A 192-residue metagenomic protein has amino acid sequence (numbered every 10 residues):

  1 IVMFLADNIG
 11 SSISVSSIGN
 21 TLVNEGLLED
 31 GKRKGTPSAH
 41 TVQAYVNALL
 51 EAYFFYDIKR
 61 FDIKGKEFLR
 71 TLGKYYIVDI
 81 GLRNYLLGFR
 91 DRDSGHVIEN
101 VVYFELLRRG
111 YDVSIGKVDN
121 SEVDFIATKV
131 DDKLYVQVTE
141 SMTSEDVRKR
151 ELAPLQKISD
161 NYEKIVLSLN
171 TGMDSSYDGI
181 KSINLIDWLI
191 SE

Functional and structural regions predicted by a protein language model:
I1-K133: Accessory nucleic acid-recognition modules appended to NTPase machines
Y76, V136, I165-L167, K181-I183: Hydrophobic/aromatic beta-strand patches that form the interior of the parallel beta-sheet core in alpha/beta enzyme
D112, E163, G179-K181: Conserved beta-strand segments of alpha/beta enzyme cores
I115, N161-L169: Short, hydrophobic beta-strand segments that form beta-sheet elements in well-ordered domains
D132-T143: Active-site ExK catalytic segment of metal-dependent nucleases
M142-A153: Active-site-adjacent loop/helix micro-motif of nuclease/hydrolase catalytic cores
A153-Y162: Arginine/glycine-rich "motif VI" loop of SF2 helicases in the C-terminal RecA-like domain
N170-E192: Domain-level recognition of nuclease-like catalytic cores that cleave nucleotide substrates
